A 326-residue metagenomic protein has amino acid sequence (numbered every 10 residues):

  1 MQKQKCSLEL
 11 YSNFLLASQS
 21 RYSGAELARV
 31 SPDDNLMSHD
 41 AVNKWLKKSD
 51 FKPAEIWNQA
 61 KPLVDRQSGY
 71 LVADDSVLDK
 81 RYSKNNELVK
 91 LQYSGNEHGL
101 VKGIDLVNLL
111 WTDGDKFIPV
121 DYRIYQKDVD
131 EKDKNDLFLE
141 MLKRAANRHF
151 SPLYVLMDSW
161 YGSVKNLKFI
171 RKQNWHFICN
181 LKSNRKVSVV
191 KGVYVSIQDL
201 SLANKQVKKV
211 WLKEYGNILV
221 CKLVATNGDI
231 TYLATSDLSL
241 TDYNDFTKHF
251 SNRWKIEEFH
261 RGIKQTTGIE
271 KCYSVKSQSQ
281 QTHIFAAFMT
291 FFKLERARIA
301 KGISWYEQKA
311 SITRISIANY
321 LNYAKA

Functional and structural regions predicted by a protein language model:
M1-F51: Gly/serine-rich nucleotide phosphate-binding loop at the start of the catalytic core of nucleotide/ADP-ribose-handling
M1-Q4, L10-N13, S18, S23 (+2 more regions): Single, function-defining residue in the core of a domain
N13, K44-K116: Active-site-proximal, Lys/Arg-enriched surface segment that forms a nucleic-acid-binding/basic interface patch
S18-R21, L36, D40, A54 (+4 more regions): Generic alpha-helical scaffold signal
V30, L63-R66, R148, K172-Q173: Alpha-helix C-cap/termination motif
A41, E55-P62, N135-E140, P152: Hydrophobic, well-ordered secondary-structure segments that either form specific early membrane-associated helices used
